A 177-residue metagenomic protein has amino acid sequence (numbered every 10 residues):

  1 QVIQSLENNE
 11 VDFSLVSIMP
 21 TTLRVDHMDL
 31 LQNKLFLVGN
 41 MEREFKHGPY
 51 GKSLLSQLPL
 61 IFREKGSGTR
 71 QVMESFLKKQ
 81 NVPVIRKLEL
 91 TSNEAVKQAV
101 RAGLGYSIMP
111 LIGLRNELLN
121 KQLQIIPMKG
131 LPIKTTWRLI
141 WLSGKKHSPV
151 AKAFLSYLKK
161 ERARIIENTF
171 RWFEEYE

Functional and structural regions predicted by a protein language model:
Q1-I3, E89-V96: Short helix-initiation/N-cap motifs at beta->coil->alpha
Q1-L35, G39, K46-P49, R101-L104 (+1 more regions): Short beta-strand-centered segments that line the small-molecule binding cleft or hinge of alpha/beta clamshell
Q4-S5, D29, S53-L54, F76 (+2 more regions): Well-formed, non-transmembrane alpha-helical positions, independent of function
S17-I18, P83-S92: Short beta-strand-to-loop elements that line the ligand-binding cleft of bilobed periplasmic-binding protein-like
I18-M19, M41, L111-G113, K129-G130 (+1 more regions): Short secondary-structure boundary segments
D26-K65, K134-K146, L158-A163: Hydrophobic/proline-rich hinge and linker segments of small-molecule sensing/allosteric domains, predominantly
F45-K46, P59-Q80, H147-A151, L155-S156 (+1 more regions): Secondary-structure junction motif
F62-E64, R86, M109: Thr-Gly-centered strand-to-loop micro-motif
